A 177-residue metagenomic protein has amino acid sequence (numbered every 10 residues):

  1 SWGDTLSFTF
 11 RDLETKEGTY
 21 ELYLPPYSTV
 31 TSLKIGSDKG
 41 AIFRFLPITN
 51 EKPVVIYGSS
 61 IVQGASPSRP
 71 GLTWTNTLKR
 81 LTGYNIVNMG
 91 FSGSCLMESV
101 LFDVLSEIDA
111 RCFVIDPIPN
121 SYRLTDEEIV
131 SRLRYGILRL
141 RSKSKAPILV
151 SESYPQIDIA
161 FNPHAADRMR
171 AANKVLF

Functional and structural regions predicted by a protein language model:
S1-P53: N-terminal secretory targeting modules
L33-I35, S66-P70, D126-E127: Short, solvent-exposed loop/turn and secondary-structure capping segments
E51-L72: Catalytic nucleophile-elbow at a beta strand-turn-alpha helix junction centered on a G-D-S/GDSL motif, marking
V55, V87, L149-S151: Hydrophobic/aromatic beta-strand patches that form the interior of the parallel beta-sheet core in alpha/beta enzyme
I61-A65, V87-F91, P119-E127: Surface-exposed cleft-lining segments at the edges of enzyme active sites
T75-V87: Short helix-loop-beta junction
S92-M97: Short acidic loop-to-helix transition motifs that present clustered carboxylates
E98-F177: Alpha-helical cap/lid subdomain in secreted, periplasmic, or secretory-pathway luminal O-acyl-processing enzymes
